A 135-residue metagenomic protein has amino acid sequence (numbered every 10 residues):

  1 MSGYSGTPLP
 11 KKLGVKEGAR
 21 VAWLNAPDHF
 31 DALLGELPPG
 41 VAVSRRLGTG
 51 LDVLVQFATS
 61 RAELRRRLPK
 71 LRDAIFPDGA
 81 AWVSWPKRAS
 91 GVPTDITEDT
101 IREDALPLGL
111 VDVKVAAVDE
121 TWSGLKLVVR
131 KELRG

Functional and structural regions predicted by a protein language model:
M1-A32: N-terminal, charge-rich interaction modules
P39, P69-P77, E103-P107: Short, intrinsically disordered, mixed-charge
G40-L51: Short acidic low-complexity segments
L54-L64: Short, glycine-rich nucleotide/cofactor-binding loops
L64-I96: Mid-chain, well-packed structural core segment of small domains
D95-A116: Conserved Class I S-adenosyl-L-methionine
G109-G135: Class I S-adenosyl-L-methionine
